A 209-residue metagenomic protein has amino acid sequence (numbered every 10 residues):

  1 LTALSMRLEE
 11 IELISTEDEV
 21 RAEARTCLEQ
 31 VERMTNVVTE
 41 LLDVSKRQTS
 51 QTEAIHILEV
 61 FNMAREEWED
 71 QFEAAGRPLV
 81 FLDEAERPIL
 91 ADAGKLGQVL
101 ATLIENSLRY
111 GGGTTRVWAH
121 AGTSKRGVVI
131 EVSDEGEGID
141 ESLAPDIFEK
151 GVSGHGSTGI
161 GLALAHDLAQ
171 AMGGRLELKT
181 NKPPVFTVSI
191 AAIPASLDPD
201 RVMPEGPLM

Functional and structural regions predicted by a protein language model:
R47-Q51, P88-A91: Conserved micro-motifs of the catalytic ATP-binding
E73, P78-P88: Conserved catalytic submotifs in the C-terminal HATPase_c
N106-L108: Short helix-loop "hinge" at the ATP-lid/N-box region of the Bergerat-fold HATPase_c
T114-R126: Short beta-strand/loop element within the Bergerat-fold HATPase_c
D134: Acidic ATP/Mg2+-coordinating residue in the GHKL
I139-G151, M203-P204: Short conserved segment of the HATPase_c
